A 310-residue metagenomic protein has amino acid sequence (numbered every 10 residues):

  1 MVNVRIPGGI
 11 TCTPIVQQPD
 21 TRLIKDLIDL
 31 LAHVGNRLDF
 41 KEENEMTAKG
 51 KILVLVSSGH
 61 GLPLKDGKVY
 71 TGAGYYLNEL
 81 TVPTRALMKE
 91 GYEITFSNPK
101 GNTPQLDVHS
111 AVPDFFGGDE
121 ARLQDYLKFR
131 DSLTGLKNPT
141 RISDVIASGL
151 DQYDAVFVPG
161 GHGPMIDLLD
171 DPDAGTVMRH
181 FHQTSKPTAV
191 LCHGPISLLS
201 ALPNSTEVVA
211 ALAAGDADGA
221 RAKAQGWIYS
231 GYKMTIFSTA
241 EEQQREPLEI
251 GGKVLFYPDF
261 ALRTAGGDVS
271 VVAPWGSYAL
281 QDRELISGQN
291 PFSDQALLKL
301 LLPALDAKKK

Functional and structural regions predicted by a protein language model:
R5-T184, S197-K310: Extended, subdomain-level signal for the structured scaffold at the beginning of enzyme domains
V190-P195: Short, thiol/selenol-centered motifs that function as redox-active sites or metal-ligating centers
